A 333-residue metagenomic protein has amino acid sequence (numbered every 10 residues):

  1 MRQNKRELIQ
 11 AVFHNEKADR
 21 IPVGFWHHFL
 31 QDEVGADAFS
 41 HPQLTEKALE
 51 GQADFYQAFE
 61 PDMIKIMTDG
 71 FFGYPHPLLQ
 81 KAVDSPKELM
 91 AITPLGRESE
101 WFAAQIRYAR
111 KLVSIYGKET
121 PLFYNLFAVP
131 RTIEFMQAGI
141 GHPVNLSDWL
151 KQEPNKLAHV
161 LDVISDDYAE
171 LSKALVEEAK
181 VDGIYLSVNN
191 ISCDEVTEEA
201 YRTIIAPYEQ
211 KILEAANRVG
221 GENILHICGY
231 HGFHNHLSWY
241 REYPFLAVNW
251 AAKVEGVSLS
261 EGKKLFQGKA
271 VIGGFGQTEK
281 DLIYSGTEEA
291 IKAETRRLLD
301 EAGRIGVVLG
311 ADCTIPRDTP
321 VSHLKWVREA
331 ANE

Functional and structural regions predicted by a protein language model:
M1-Q80, R107-S114, R202, A206 (+4 more regions): N-terminal basic, low-complexity leaders that serve as flexible interaction/assembly modules and, when applicable, as
L8-A18, D32-G35, Q210, E214-E333: Catalytic-face loop-and-helix region of soluble metabolic enzyme cores
H14-S40, G70-F71, H76-L78, F123-K156 (+2 more regions): N-terminal small/glycine-rich loop or linker at the start of catalytic domains across soluble metabolic enzymes
G35-K47, L146-E170, N223-I227, E279-A290: Active-site mouth loops of central-metabolism enzymes
Q43-F55, I164-A174, F233-W239, E289-L298: Short, acidic/polar
M63-P86, M90-E98, D182-E199, D312-T319: Glycine-rich, proline-tolerant flexible connector loops at the mouths of alpha/beta enzymes
H76-A174, R202: Active-site-proximal, glycine-rich beta->alpha crossover segments in alpha/beta enzymes that shape flexible
A169-I184, Q210, D300-E301: Alpha/beta enzyme core
